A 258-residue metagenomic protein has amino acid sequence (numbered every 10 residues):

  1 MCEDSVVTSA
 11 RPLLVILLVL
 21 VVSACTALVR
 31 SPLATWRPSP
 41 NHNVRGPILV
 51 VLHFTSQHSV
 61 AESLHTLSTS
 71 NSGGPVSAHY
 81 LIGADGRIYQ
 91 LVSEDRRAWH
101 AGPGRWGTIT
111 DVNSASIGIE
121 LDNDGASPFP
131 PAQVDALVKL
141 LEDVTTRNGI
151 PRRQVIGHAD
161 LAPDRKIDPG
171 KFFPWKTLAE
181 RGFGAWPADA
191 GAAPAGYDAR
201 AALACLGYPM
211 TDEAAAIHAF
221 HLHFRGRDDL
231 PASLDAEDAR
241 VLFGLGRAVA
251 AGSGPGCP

Functional and structural regions predicted by a protein language model:
M1, V15, Q57, D85 (+4 more regions): Residue-level marker of positions within ordered structural domains that often coincide with functionally constrained
C2-L14: Bacterial N-terminal signal peptides that target proteins for export
L14-A24: Bacterial N-terminal signal peptides
C25-V29, P130-P258: Basic/polar, cationic surfaces and motifs that engage anionic cell-wall and phosphate/carboxylate ligands
A27-N43, L49, S56-R153: Active-site-adjacent loop/helix surface patches within enzyme catalytic domains that shape the substrate-binding cleft
V50-H53, H221: Short, well-ordered secondary-structure micro-motifs within conserved domains or adaptor modules
